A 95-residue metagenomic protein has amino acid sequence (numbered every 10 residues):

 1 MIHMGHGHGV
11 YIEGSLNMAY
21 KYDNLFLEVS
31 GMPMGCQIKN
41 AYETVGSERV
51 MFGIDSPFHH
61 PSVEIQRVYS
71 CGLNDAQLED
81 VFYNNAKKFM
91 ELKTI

Functional and structural regions predicted by a protein language model:
M1-M51: Catalytic pocket-lining loop regions of alpha/beta-barrel enzymes, especially the amidohydrolase/enolase/GH5 lineages
H6-V10, F58, F89: Short, small-residue-enriched loops and turns at beta-alpha junctions that line or gate enzyme active sites
Y42, H60-P61: Short hydrophobic/aromatic segments of transmembrane alpha-helices and their interfaces
S47-R49, S62-I95: Mid-to-C-terminal alpha-helical segments outside catalytic/metal-binding sites
D55: Active-site glycine-centered loops adjacent to acidic/histidine catalytic or metal-binding residues that shape
